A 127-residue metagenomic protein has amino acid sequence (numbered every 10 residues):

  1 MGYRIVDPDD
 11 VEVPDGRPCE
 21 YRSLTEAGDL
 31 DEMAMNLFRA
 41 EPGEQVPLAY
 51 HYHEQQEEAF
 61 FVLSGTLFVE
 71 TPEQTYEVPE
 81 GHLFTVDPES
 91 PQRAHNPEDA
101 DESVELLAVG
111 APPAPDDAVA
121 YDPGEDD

Functional and structural regions predicted by a protein language model:
M1-A34, A120-D127: A short, N-terminal "cap"/entry segment at the start of jelly-roll beta-barrel domains of the cupin/DSBH fold
E20-S23, N36-H53, P88: Conserved short histidine dyad/triad with adjacent acidic residue
S23, M35-R39, A59, L83-T85 (+1 more regions): Conserved hydrophobic/aromatic beta-strand scaffold that supports enzyme active sites
L30-D31, E41-V46, T66, P112-A114: Short, charged/polar surface micro-motifs in flexible loops or helix N-caps
F38-A40, Y52-T71, V109-A111: Short, conserved beta-strand element in jelly-roll/cupin
V69-E70, V86, Q92-A100: Short beta-strand His + acidic residue motifs that chelate non-heme Fe in jelly-roll/DSBH and cupin folds
P72-E89: Short acidic-glycine-tyrosine-enriched beta hairpin
P97-D127: Double-stranded beta-helix
